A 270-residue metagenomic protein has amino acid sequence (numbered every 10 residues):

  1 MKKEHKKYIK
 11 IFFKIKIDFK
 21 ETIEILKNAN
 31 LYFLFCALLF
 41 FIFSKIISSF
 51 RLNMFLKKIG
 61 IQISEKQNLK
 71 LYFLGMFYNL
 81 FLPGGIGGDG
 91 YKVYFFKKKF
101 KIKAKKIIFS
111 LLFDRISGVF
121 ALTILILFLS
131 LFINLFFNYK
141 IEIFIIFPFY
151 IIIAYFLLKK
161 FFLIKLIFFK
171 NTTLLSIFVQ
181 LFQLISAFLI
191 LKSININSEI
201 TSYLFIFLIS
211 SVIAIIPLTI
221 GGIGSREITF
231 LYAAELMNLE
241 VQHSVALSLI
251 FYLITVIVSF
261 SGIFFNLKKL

Functional and structural regions predicted by a protein language model:
M1-F73, L122-L218, S225, L239-V241 (+1 more regions): Predominantly cytoplasmic-facing regulatory/coupling regions of multi-pass membrane proteins
N53-L56, G90-Y94, R226-F230: Helix-loop junctions and terminal segments of transmembrane helices in multi-pass membrane transport/translocation
E65-K99, K106-F109, A214-T219: Hydrophobic alpha-helical transmembrane segments of multi-pass membrane transport proteins
G75-F77, I116, S210, Y232 (+1 more regions): Short Asp/Glu-rich motifs
I86, L111-R115, I177-Q180, G224: Hydrophobic transmembrane-helix microenvironments that flank and shape a buried ionizable site
I86-D89, I223-R226, F264: Gly/Ser/Thr-rich beta-alpha loop segments that engage phosphate groups in nucleotides
Y94-F132: Hydrophobic alpha-helical segments and helix pairs
F96-K105, I206, I228-H243: Interfacial segments of multi-pass membrane proteins
